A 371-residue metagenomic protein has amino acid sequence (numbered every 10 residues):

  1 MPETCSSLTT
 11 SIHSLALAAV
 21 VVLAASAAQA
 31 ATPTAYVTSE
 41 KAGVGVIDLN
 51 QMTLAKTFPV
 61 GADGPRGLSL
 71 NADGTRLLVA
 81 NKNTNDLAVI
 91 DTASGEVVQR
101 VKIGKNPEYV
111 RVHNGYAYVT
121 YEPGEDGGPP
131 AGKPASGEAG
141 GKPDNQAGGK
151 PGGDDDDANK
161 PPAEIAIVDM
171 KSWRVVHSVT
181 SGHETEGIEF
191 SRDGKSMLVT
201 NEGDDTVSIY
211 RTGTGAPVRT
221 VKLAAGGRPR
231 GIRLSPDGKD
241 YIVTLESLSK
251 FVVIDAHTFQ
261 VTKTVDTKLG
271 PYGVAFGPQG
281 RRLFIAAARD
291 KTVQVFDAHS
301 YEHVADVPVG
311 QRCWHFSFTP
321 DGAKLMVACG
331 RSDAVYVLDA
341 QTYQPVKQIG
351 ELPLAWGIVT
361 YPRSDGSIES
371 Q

Functional and structural regions predicted by a protein language model:
M1-P2, H177: Accessible peptide chain termini
P2-A16: Bacterial N-terminal signal peptides that target proteins for export
S14-S26: Bacterial N-terminal signal peptides
Q29-Q371: Predominantly soluble domains enriched in secretory-pathway, periplasmic, or organellar proteins
